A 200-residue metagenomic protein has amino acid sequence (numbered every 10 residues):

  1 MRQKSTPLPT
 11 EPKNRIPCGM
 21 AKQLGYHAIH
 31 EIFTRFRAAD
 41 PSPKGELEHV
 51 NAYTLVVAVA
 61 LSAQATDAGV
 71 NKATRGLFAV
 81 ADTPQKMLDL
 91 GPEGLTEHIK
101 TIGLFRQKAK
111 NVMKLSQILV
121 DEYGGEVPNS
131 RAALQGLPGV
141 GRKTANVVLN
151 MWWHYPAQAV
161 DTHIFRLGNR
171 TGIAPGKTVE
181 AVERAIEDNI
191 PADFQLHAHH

Functional and structural regions predicted by a protein language model:
R2-T10: Extreme N-terminal basic, low-complexity initiation segments that serve as generic localization/processing leaders
E11, I16-H200: Catalytic cores of DNA base-excision repair glycosylases
